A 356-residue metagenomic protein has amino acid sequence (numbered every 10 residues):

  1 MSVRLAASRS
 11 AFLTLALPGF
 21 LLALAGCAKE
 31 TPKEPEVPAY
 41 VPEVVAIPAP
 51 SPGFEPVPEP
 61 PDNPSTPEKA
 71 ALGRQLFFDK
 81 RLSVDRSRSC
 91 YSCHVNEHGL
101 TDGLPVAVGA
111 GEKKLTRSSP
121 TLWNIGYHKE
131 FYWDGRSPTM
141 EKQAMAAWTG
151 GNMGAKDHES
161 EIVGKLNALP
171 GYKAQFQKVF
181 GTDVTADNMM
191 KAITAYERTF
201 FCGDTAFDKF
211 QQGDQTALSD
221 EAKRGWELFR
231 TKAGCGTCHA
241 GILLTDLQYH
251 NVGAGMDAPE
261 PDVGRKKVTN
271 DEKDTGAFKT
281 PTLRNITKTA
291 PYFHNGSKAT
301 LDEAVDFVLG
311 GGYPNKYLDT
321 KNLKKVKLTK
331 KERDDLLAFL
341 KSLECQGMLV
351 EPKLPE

Functional and structural regions predicted by a protein language model:
S2-A6, A11-F12, L24-E356: Periplasmic c-type cytochrome electron-transfer domains
L13-L21: Hydrophobic helical h-region of N-terminal Sec-dependent signal peptides in bacterial secretory/periplasmic proteins
